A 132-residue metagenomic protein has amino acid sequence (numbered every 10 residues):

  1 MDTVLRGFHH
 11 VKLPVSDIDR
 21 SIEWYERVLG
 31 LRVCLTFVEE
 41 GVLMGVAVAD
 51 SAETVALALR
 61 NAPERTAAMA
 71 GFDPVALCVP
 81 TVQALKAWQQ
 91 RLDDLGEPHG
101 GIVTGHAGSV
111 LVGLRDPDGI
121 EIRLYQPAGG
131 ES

Functional and structural regions predicted by a protein language model:
M1-D2, P63-T66: Short, flexible, solvent-exposed loop/turn segments with mixed acidic/basic and small polar residues
M1-V4, H10, T36, Q89-S132: Vicinal oxygen chelate
G7-S16, V46-S51, R65-R91, V110-R115: Vicinal oxygen chelate
K12-V55: Core segments of cupin and vicinal oxygen chelate
I22-E23, L57, K86, I122: Alpha-helical elements of the RecA-like P-loop NTPase motor core of helicases
R60-E64, Q126-G129: Acetyl-CoA-dependent GNAT
